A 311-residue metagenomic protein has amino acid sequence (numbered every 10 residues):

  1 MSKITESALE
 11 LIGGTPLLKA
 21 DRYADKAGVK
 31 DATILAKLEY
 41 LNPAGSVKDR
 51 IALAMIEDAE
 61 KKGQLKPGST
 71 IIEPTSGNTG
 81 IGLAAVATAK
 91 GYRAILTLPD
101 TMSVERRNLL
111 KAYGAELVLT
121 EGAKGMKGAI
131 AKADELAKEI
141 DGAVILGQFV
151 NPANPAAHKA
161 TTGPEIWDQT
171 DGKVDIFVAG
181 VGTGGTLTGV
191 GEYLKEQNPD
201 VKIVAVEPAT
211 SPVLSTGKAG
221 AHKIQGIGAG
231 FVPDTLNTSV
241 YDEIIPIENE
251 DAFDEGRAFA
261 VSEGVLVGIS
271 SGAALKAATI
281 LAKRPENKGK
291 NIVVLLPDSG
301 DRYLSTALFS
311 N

Functional and structural regions predicted by a protein language model:
M1-N311: PLP-dependent amino-acid enzyme catalytic core
